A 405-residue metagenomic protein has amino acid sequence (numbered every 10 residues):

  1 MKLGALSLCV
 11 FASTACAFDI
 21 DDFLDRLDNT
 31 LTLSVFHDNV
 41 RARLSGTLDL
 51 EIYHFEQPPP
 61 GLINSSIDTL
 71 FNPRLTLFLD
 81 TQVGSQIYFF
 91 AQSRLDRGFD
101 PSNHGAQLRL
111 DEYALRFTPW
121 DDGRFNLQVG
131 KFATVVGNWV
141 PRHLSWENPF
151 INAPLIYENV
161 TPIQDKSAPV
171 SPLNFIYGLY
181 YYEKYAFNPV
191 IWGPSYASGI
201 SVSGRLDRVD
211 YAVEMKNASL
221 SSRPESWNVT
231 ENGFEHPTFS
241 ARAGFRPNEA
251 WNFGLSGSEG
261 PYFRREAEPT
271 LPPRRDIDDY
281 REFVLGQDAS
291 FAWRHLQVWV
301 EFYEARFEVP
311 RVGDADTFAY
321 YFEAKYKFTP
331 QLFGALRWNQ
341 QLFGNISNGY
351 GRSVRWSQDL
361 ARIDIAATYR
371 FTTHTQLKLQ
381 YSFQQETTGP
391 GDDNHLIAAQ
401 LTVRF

Functional and structural regions predicted by a protein language model:
M1-G4: Bacterial N-terminal signal peptides that target proteins for export
L6-G61, T118, F405: N-terminal periplasmic/intermembrane-space "pro-region" immediately following the signal or transit peptide
D19-F23, E56, G61-N64, N103 (+5 more regions): Outer-membrane beta-barrel pore domains
T32-H54, S65-S221, E235-S240, G244-N252 (+1 more regions): Outer membrane beta-barrel
I191, N232, G313: Glycine- and other small-residue-rich loops at beta-strand/loop junctions that grip anionic moieties
P194, S201, E214, E231-E235 (+3 more regions): Short, contiguous, pocket-lining structural segments that sit at or immediately flank catalytic/ligand-binding sites
M215-H236, T387-T402: C-terminal/domain-terminus segments
